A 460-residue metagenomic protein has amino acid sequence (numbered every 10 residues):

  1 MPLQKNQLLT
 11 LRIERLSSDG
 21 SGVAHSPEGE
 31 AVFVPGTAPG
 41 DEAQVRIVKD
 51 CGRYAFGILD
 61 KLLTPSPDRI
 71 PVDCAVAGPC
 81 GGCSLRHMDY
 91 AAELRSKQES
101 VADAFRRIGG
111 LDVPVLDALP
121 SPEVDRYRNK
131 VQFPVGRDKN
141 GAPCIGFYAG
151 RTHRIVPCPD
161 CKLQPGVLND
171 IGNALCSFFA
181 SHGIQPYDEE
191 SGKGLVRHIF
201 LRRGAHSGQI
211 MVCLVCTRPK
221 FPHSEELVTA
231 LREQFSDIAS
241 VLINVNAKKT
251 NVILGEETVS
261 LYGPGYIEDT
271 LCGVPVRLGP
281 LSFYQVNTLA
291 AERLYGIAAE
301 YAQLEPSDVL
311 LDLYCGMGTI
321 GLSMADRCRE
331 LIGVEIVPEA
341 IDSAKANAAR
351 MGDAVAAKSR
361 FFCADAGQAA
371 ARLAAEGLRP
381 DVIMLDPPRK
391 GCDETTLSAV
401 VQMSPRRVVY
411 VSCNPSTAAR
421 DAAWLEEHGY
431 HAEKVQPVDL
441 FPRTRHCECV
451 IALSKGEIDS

Functional and structural regions predicted by a protein language model:
M1-V72, V76, G109, F361 (+1 more regions): Terminal RNA-binding accessory module
P2-Q7, R12, S18, H223-S460: Rossmann-like S-adenosyl-L-methionine
G22-P27, G146-A149, C213-V215, A344: Short, acidic/hydrophobic/Gly-rich beta-strand patch recurrent on exposed beta strands that often constitutes part
A24, G40, C83, I199 (+3 more regions): Residue-level signal for inorganic ion chemistry
G40, Q164, N287: Short, conserved phosphate/pyrophosphate- and ester-handling motifs at nucleotide-, phospho-/glycolipid
D60-V72, G78-P186, H206, F221: Extended interfacial segments that mediate partner engagement and assembly in macromolecular machines
D117-V124, E189-E190, H198-R202, P437-L440: Short, solvent-exposed loop/turn elements at beta->coil junctions and helix N-caps that rim active or binding pockets
L201, S207-T217, P275-G279, V382: Short, aliphatic-rich beta-strand segments
